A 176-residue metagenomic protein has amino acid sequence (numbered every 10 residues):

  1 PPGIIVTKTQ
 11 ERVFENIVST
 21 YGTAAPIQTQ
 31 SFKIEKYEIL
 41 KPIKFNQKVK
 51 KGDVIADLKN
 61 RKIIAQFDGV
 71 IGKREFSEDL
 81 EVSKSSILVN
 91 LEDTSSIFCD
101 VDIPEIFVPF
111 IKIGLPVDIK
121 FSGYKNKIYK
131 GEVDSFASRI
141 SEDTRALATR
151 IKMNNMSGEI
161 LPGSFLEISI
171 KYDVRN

Functional and structural regions predicted by a protein language model:
P1-Y21, A25, S31, F110-K112 (+2 more regions): Acidic, gly/proline-rich low-complexity N-terminal segments at the extreme N terminus
K8-E11, A24-P26, F32-K36, D57-A65 (+4 more regions): Conserved strand-loop elements at the edges of beta-sheets that form or border functional pockets
E11-F14, I27-T29, F76, F136-E142: Short, conserved beta-turn/loop elements at beta-strand boundaries and strand-helix junctions
T20-P26, I34-K41, V49, I64-I71 (+3 more regions): Generic structural motif
S31, N46, K50-I64, L80-D100 (+3 more regions): Short hydrophobic beta/alpha edge segments that flank linear recognition/processing sites
I39-K48, K73-F76, K152-G158: Short histidine-centered loop motifs in beta-beta connectors
K73, K112, F121-N176: Structural microfeature recognizing short secondary-structure transition sites
